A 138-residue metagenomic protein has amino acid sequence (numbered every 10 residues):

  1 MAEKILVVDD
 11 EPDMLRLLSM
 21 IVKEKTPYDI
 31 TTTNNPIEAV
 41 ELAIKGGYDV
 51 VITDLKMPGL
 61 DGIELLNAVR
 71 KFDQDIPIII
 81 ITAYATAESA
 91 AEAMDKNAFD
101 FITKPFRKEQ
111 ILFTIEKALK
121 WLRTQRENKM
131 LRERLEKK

Functional and structural regions predicted by a protein language model:
P12-T31: Two-component/phosphorelay signaling modules centered on CheY-like receiver
M20, E41, I63-D75, E92: Short amphipathic alpha-helix used as the core "switch/output" element in two-component signaling
N34-E38, D61-E64: Acidic catalytic/metal-coordinating carboxylates
G46-I52: Active-site beta3 strand of CheY-like receiver
M57: Receiver (REC) domain active-site loop signature in two-component systems and cognate sites in sensor histidine kinases
F106-E116: C-terminal output helix
